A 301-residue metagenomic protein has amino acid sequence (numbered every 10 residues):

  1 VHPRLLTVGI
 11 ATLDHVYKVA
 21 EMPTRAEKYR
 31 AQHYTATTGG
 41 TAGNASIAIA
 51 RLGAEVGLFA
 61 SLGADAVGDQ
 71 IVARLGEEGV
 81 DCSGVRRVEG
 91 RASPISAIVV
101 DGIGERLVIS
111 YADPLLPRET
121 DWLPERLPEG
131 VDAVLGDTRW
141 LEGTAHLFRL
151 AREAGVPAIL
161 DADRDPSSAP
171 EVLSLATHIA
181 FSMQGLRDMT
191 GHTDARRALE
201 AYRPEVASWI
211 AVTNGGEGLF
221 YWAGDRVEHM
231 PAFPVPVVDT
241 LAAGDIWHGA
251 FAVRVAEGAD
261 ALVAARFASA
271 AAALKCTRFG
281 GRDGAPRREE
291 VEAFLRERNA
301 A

Functional and structural regions predicted by a protein language model:
V1-L5, A195-A301: Conserved phosphate-binding/catalytic region of the ribokinase-like
V1-S61, A66-A73, E77: Glycine-rich phosphate/adenosyl-contacting loop at the front of the ribokinase-like
I47, I95-V99, L107, G218-Y221: Short beta-strand scaffold segments in enzyme catalytic cores
A50, R152, A256: Gly/Ala-rich phosphate-binding loop of Rossmann-like dinucleotide-binding domains, activating on the conserved
G76-G90: A glycine-rich helix N-cap at a beta->alpha junction
R87-V88, I98-A133, T138: Conserved phosphate-binding/catalytic loop of the ribokinase/pfkB sugar-kinase fold
A145-H229: Conserved phosphate/ATP/ADP-binding segment of small-molecule kinases
